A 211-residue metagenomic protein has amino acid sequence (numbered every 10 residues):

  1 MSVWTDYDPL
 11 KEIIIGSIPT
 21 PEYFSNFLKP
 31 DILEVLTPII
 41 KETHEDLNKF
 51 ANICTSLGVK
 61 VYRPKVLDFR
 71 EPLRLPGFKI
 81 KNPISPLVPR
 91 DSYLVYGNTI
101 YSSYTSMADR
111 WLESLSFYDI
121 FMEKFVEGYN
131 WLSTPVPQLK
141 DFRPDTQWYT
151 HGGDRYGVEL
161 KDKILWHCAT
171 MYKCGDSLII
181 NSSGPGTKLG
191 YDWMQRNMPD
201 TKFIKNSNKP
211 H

Functional and structural regions predicted by a protein language model:
M1-H211: The feature marks the mature, well-folded catalytic cores of soluble enzymes
